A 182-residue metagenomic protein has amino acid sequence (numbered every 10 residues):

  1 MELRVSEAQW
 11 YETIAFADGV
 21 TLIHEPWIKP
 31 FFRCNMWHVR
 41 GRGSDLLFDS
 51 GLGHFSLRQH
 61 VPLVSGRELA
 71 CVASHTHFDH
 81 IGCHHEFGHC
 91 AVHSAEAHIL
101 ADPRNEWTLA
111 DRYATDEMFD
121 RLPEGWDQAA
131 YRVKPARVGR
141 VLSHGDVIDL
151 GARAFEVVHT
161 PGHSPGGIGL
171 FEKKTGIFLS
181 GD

Functional and structural regions predicted by a protein language model:
M1-Q9: Basic/polar N-terminal segments that are highly enriched at the extreme N-terminus, encompassing both cleavable
E7-A8, F31-R33, K134-A136, L142 (+1 more regions): Residues that act as N-cap/strand-start positions at coil-to-secondary-structure junctions
W10-L63, G169-D182: Conserved beta-strand hairpin/beta-sheet module of binuclear metal-dependent hydrolase folds, prominently
A17-H24, W126-A130, G151-R153: Short Pro/Gly-enriched beta-strand edge/turn motifs at strand-loop
W27-I28, Y131, R137-G139, H159-P161: Short Gly/Pro-enriched turn/cap motifs at secondary-structure boundaries
G53-D149: Active-site HxH/HxHxD metal-binding segment of metal-dependent hydrolases
S74-H75, T160, D182: Active-site glycine-centered loops adjacent to acidic/histidine catalytic or metal-binding residues that shape
V141-E172: Core dinuclear metal-dependent hydrolase active-site scaffold
